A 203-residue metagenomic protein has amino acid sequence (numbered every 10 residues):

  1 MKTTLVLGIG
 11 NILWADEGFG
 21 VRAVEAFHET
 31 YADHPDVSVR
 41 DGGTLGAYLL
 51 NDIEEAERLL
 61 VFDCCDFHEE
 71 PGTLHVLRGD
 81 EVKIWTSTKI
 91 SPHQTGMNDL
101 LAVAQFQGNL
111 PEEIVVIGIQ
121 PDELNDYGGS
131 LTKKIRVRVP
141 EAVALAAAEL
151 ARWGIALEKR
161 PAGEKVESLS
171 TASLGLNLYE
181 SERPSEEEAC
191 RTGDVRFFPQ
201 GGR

Functional and structural regions predicted by a protein language model:
K2-L7, I12-K83: Nucleotide and nucleotide-moiety/phosphate-recognizing core
I12, D16, G42, K89-H93 (+2 more regions): Alpha-helix initiation/capping motif
W14, H75-R78, N98, N125-G128 (+2 more regions): Generic, ordered loop/turn and secondary-structure boundary motif
G18, R22, T44, E69 (+3 more regions): Conserved active-site and cofactor/substrate-binding residues in soluble primary-metabolism enzymes
V21-E25, L50, N98-A102, P140-V143 (+1 more regions): Predominant activation on well-ordered alpha-helical scaffold segments within soluble catalytic domains
C64-I114: Helix-loop-strand module that forms the ligand-binding subsite of alpha/beta enzymes
W85-I90, A104-E186: Phosphate/ribose-phosphate-bearing ligand recognition and processing surfaces, centered on ADP-ribose/NAD(+/P+) systems
S181-R203: C-terminal accessory domains and tails appended to enzymatic cores
